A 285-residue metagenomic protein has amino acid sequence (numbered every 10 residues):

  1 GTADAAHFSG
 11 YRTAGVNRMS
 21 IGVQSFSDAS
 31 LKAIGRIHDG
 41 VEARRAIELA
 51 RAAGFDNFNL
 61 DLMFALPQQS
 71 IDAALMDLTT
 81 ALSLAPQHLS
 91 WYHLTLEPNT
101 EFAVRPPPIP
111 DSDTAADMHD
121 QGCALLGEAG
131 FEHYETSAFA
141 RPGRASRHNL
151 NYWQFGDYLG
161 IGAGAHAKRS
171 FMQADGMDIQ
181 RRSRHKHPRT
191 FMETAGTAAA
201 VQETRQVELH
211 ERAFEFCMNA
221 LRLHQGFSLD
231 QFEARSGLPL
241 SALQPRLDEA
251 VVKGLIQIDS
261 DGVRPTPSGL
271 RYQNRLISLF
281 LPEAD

Functional and structural regions predicted by a protein language model:
G1-L238: C-terminal scaffold of the Radical SAM
T13, L255, E283-D285: Short, low-complexity, intrinsically disordered N-terminal peptides in bacterial proteins
G237-V251: Short amphipathic alpha-helical interaction segments
V251-D261: A short, conserved structural fragment
G262-T266: Minor-groove-contacting beta-hairpin "wing" of winged helix-turn-helix DNA-binding domains
S268-D285: Short, amphipathic alpha-helical interaction segments positioned at domain boundaries
